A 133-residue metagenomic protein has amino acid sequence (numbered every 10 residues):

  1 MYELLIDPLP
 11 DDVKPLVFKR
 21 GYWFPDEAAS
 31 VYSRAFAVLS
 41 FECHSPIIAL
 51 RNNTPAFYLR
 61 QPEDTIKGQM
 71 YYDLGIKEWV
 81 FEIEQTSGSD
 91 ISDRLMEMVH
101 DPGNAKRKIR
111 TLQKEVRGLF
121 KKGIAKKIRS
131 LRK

Functional and structural regions predicted by a protein language model:
M1-K133: Active-site anion-handling motifs in enzyme catalytic cores
